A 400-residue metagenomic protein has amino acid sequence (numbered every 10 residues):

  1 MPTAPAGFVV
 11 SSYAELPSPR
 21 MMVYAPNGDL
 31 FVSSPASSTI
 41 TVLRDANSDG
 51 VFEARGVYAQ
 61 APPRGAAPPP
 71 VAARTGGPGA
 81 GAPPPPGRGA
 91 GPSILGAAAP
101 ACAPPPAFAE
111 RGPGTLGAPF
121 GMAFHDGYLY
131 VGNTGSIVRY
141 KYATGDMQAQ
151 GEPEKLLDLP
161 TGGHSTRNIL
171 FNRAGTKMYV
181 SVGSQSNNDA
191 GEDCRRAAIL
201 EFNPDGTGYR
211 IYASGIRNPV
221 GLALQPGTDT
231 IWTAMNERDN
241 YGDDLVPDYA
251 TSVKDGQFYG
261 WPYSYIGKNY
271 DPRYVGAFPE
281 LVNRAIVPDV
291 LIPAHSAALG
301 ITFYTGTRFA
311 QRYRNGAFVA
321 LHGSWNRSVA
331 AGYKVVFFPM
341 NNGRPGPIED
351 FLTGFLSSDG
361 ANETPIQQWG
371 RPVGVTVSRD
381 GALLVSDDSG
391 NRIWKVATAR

Functional and structural regions predicted by a protein language model:
M1-A4, R64-R74, R111, T166 (+8 more regions): Beta-propeller domain segments
V9, S18, A36, A54 (+11 more regions): Beta-rich catalytic cores
M22, M122, I169, P219-L222 (+2 more regions): Hydrophobic core register within WD40 beta-propeller blades
N27-G28, D126-G127, A174-T176, T228-D229 (+2 more regions): Short coil/turn segments that connect the beta-strands within blades of beta-propeller domains
F31-S33, V131, Y179-S181, W232-M235 (+2 more regions): Residue position within the beta-strands of beta-propeller blades
T39-V42, Y128, S136-V138, A198-L200 (+3 more regions): A short loop-to-beta-strand structural motif that recurs across blades of beta-propeller domains
A54-A73, G96-H125, T134-A174, S181-S184 (+2 more regions): Asp-box/WD-like beta-propeller blade repeats and closely related beta-sheet repeat scaffolds
V373-R400: Blade-level signature of beta-propeller repeat domains, shared across WD40, Kelch, NHL, RCC1 and BNR/Asp-box propellers
